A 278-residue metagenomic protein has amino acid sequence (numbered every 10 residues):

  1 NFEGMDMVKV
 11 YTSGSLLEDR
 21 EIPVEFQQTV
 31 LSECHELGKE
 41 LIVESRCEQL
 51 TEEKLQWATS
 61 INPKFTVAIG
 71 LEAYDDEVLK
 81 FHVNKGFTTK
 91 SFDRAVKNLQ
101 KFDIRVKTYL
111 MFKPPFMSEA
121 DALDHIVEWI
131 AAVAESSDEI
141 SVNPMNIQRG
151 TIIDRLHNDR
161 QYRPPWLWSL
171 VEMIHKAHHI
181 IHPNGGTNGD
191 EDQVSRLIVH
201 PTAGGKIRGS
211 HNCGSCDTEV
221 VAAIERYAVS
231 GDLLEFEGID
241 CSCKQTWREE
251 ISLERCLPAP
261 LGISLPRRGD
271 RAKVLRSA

Functional and structural regions predicted by a protein language model:
N1-I22, E33-L50, K64-F92, E139-N143: Core AdoMet radical
F2-E3, L31-H35, Q56-K64, K97-K101 (+1 more regions): Acidic (Asp/Glu)-rich catalytic clusters
L17-D19, D76-L79, P115-M117, R149-T151 (+1 more regions): Short catalytic/ligand-binding loop motif for oxyanion handling, primarily in non-cytosolic enzymes, centered on
R20-Q28, T51-T59, E119-A120: Distinct, well-ordered alpha-helical segments
I42, E77-K85, M111-D121, L156-Q161: Surface-exposed cleft-lining segments at the edges of enzyme active sites
E48-T51, N84-G86, P115-E128, R163-W168: Active-site glycine- and acidic-residue-rich loops that bind and position anionic ligands or nucleotide-like cofactors
K90-T151, V171-P201: Conserved C-terminal portion of the radical SAM core fold that forms the substrate/S-adenosylmethionine-binding
N146-A278: Auxiliary Fe-S-binding modules of radical SAM enzymes
